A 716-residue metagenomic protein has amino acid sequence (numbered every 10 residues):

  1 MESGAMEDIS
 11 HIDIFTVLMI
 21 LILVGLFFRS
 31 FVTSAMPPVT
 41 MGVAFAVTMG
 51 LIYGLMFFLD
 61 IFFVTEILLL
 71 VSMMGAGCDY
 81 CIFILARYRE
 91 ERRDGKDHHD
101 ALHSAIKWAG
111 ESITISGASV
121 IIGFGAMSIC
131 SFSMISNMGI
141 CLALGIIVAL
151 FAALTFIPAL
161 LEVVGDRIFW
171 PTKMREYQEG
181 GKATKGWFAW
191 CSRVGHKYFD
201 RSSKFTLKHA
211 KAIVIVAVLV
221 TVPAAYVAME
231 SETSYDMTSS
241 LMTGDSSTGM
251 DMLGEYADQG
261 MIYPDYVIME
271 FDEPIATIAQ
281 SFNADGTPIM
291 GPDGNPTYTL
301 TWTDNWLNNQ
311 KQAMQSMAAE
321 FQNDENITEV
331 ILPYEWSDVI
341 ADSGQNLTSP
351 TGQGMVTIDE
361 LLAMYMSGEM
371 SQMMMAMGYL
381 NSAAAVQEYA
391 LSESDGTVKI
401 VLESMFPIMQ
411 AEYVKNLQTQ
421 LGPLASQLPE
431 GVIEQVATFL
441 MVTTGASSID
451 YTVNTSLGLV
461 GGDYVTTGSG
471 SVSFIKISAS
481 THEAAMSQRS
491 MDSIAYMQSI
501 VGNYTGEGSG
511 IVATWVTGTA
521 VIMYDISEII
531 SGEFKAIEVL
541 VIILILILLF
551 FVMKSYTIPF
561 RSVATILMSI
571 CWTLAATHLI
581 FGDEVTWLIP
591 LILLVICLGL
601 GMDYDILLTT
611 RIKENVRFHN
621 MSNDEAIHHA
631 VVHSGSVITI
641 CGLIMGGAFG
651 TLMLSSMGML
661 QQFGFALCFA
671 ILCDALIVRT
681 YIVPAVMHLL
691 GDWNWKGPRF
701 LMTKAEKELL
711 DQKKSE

Functional and structural regions predicted by a protein language model:
M1-T233, G291, A485, G506-E716: Membrane-embedded transmembrane helical bundles of large multi-pass transporters/channels
Y235, S240-T557, A564-L579: Structured non-transmembrane domains adjacent to transmembrane bundles in polytopic membrane proteins
